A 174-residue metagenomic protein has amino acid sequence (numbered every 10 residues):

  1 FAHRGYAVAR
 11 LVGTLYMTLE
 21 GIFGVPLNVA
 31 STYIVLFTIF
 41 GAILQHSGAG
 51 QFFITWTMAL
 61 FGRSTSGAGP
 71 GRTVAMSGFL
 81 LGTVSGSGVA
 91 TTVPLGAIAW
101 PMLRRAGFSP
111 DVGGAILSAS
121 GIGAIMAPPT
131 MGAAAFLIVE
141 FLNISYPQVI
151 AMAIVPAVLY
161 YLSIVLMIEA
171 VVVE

Functional and structural regions predicted by a protein language model:
F1-I39, T55-W56, L60: Hydrophobic transmembrane alpha-helices of multi-pass solute/ion transporters
S31, G71-T73, I150: Hydrophobic alpha-helical transmembrane segments
A49, A68, P110, I144-Y146: Membrane-helix interface/capping residues of multi-pass secondary transporters
A49-F52, W56, L60, A133 (+1 more regions): Membrane-spanning helices that line or support transport/gating and their immediate boundary helices in channels
W56-A124: Hydrophobic transmembrane alpha-helices that form the pore/transport pathway of multi-pass ion and small-solute
M126, A134-E174: Juxtamembrane and boundary regions of transmembrane helices in multi-pass small-molecule transporters and channels
